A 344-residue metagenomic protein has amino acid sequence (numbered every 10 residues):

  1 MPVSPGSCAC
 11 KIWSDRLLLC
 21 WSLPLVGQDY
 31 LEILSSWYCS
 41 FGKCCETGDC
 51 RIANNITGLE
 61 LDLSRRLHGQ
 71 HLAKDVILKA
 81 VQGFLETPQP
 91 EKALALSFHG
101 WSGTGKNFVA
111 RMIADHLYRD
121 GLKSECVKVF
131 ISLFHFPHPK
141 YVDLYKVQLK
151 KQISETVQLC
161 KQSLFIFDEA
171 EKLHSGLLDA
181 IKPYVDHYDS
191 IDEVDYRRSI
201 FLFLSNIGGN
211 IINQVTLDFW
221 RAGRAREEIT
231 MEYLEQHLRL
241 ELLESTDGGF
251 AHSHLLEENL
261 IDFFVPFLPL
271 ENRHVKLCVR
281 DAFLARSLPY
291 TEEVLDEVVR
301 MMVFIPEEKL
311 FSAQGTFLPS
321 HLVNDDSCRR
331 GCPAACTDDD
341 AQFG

Functional and structural regions predicted by a protein language model:
P2-D29, W37, M112-D115, E258 (+1 more regions): C-terminal alpha-helical "lid" subdomain
A53-L94: Pre-Walker A (pre-P-loop) alpha-helix and adjacent loop at the N terminus of AAA/AAA+ ATPase modules, a conserved
K92-K128: Walker A/P-loop
T104, K172-S175, G209-N210, P266: Residues immediately C-terminal
S124-C160: Short glycine-rich substrate-engagement loop in P-loop NTPases that contacts/grips substrate
S154-Q158, S175-N210, T216-E228: Conserved catalytic/switch belt of AAA+ P-loop NTPases
D168-A170: Walker B catalytic acidic pair
D195, S205-I207, V215, R221-L255 (+1 more regions): Conserved AAA+ ATPase "SRH/arginine-finger" region at the nucleotide-binding site
